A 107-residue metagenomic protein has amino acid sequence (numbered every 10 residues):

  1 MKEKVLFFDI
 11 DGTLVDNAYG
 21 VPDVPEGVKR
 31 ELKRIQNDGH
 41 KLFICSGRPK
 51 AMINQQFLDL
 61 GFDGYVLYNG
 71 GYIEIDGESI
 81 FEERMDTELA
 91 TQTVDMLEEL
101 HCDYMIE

Functional and structural regions predicted by a protein language model:
K2-K4, G61-F62: Short loop/turn microsegments at loop-to-beta-strand junctions
E3-G20, I44: Asp-based phosphoryl-transfer active-site loop
G27-E107: Active-site phosphate-binding/coordination module
